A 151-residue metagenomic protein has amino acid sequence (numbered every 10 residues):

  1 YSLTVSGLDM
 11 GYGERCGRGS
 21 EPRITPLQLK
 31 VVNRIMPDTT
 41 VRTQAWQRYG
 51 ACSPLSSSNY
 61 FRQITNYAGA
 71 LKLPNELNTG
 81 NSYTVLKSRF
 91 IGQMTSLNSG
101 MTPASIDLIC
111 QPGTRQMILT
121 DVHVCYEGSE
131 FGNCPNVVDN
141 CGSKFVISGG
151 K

Functional and structural regions predicted by a protein language model:
Y1-R34: An N-terminal structural lobe/cap that precedes and organizes the functional/catalytic core across diverse proteins
K30-K151: C-terminal, well-folded lobe of enzymatic/effector domains
